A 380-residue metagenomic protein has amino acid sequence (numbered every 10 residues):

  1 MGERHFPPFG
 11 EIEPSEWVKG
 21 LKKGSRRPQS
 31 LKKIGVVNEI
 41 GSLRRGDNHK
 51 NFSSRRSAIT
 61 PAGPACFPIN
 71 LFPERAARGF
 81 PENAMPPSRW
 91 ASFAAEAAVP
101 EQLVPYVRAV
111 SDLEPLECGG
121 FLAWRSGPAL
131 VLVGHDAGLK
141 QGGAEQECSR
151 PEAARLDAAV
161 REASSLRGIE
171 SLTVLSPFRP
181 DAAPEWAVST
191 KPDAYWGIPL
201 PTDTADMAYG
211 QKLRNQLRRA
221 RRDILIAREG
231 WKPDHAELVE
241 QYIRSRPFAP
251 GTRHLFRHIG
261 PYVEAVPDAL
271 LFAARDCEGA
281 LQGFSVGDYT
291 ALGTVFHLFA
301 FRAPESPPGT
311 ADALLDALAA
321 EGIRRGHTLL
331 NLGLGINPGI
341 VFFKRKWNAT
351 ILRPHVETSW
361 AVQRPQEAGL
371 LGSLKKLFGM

Functional and structural regions predicted by a protein language model:
F9, S25-P28, N38, G46 (+1 more regions): Cationic, amphipathic, low-complexity segments that mediate targeting or membrane/lipid association
R75, G79, N83-A97, Q102 (+5 more regions): Active-site/acyl-donor-binding loops of N-acyltransferases
A77, R150-L225: Acyl-donor-binding surface of acyltransferase catalytic domains
G79-G127, V131, Y209-S306: A conserved beta-strand-loop-helix scaffold within acyl/acetyltransferase catalytic domains
D136-P151, P201-D203, F299-P308: A short, internal acetyl-CoA/4′-phosphopantetheine-binding micro-motif in the GNAT/acyltransferase core
D268-G369: Aromatic (often tryptophan-rich) hydrophobic motifs at membrane interfaces
